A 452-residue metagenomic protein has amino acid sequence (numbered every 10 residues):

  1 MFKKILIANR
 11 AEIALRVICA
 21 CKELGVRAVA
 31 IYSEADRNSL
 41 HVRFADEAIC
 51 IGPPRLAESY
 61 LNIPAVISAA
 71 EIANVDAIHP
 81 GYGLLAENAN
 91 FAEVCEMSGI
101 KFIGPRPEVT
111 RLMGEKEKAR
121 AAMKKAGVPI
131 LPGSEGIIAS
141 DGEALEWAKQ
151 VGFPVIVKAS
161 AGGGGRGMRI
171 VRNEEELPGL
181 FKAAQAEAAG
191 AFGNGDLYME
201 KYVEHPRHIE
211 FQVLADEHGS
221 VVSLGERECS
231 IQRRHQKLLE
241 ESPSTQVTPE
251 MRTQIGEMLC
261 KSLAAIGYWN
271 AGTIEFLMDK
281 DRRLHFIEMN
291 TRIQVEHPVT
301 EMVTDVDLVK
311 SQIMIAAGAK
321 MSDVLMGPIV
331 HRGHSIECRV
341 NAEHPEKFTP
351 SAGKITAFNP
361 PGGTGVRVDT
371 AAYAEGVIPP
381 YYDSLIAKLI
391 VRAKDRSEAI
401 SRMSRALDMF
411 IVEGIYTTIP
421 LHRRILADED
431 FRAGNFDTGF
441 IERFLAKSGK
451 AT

Functional and structural regions predicted by a protein language model:
M1-K125, I138-E146, D395-E398: ATP-binding N-terminal substructure of ATP-dependent carboxylate-amine bond-forming enzymes
I7-V26, A48-C50, E71-A73, A89 (+6 more regions): ATP-dependent carboxylate activation and anion-phosphoryl transfer catalytic cores that bind Mg-ATP to form
A57-E58, T110, G167, H297-V299: A generic structural signal for short coil/turn motifs at secondary-structure boundaries
G133-S134: Conserved beta3 strand of the protein kinase N-lobe
W147-I156: Acidic/histidine-enriched active-site and ligand-binding environments that engage anionic O-linkages
